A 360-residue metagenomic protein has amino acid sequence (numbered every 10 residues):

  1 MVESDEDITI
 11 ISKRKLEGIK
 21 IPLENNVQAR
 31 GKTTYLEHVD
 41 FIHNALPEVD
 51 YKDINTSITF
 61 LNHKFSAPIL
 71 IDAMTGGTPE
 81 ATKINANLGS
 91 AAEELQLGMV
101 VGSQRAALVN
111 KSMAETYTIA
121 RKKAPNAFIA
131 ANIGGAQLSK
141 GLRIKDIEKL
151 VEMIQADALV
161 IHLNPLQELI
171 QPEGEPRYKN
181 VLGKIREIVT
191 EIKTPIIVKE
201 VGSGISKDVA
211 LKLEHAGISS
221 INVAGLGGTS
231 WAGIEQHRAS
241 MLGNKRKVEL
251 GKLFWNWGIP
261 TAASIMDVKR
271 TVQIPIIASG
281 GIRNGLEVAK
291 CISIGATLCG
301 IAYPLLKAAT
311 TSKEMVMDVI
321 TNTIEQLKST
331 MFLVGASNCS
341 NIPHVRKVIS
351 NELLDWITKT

Functional and structural regions predicted by a protein language model:
M1-F65, V348-T358: An N-cap/entry alpha-helix motif that binds or orients negatively charged groups
D53-L61, N85-S90, M113-R121, D146-L150: Short, charged beta->alpha transition segments
F60-N110: Active-site cofactor/substrate anionic-group-binding motifs, chiefly glycine- and Lys/Arg-rich phosphate-binding loops
T82-K83, K111, G141, Q171-E175 (+1 more regions): Short, solvent-exposed loop/turn segments at secondary-structure boundaries
G89-E94, K122-I129, A136-S279, G285-K307: Alpha/beta enzyme core
Q96-G135: A gly/proline- and charged-residue-enriched helix-loop-helix capping module
L286-A289, S293-S337: Shared catalytic-loop signature of beta/alpha-barrel
K328-K359: Charged C-terminal helix
